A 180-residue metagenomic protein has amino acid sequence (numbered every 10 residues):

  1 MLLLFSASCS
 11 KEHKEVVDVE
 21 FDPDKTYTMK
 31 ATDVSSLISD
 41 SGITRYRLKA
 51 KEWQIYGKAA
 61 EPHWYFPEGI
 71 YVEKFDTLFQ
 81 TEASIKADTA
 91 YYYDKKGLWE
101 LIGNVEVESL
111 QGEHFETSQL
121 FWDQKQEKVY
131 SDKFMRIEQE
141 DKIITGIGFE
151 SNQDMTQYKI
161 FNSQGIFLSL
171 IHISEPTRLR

Functional and structural regions predicted by a protein language model:
M1-S174: Mature-chain termini and adjacent capping regions
E175-R180: Short "domain-exit" segments at the C-terminal end of structured domains
